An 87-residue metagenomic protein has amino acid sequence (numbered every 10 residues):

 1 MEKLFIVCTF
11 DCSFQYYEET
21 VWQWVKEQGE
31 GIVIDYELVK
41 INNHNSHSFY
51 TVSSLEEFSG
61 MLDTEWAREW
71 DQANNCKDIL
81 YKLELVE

Functional and structural regions predicted by a protein language model:
M1-W70, D78-E87: Short S/T/G/P-rich N-terminal loop/turn motif that feeds into the first structured element of a domain
